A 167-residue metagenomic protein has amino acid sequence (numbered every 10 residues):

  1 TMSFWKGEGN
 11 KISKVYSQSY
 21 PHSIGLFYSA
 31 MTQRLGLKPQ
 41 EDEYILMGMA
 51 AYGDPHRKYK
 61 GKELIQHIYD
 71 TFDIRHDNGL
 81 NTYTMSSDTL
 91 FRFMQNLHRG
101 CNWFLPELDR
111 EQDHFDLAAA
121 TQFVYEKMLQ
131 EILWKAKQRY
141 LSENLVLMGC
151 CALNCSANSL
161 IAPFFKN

Functional and structural regions predicted by a protein language model:
T1-N167: Short acidic/glycine-rich loops and adjacent helix/strand connectors that line catalytic pockets where negatively
